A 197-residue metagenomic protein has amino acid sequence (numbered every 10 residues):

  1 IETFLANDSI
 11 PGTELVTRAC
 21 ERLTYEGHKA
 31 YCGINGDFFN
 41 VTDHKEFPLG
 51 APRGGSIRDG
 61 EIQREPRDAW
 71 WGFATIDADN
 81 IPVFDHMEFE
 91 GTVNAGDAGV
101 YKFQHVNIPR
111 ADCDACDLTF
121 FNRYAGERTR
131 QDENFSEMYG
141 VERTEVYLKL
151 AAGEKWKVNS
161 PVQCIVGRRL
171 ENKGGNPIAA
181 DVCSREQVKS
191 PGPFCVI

Functional and structural regions predicted by a protein language model:
I1-I197: Gly/Ser/Thr/Pro-rich low-complexity, intrinsically disordered segments
